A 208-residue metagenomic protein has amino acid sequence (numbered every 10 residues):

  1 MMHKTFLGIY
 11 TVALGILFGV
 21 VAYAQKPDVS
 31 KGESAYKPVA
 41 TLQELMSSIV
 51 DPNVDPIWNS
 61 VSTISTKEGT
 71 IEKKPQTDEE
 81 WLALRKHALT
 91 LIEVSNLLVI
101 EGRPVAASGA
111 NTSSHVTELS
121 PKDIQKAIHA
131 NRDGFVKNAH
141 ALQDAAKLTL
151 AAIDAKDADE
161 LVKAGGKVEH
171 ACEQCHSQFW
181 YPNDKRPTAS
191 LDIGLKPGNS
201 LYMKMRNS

Functional and structural regions predicted by a protein language model:
M1-F6: Positively charged n-region of N-terminal signal peptides that target proteins for export
I9-G19: Bacterial N-terminal signal peptides
G19-V20, H170: A general, composition-driven signal for non-globular sequence regions
A22-A24: Boundary at the C-terminal end of the N-terminal hydrophobic targeting segment
K26-R85, L89-I92, N96-S208: Sequence context surrounding c-type heme c attachment/ligation sites in exported
